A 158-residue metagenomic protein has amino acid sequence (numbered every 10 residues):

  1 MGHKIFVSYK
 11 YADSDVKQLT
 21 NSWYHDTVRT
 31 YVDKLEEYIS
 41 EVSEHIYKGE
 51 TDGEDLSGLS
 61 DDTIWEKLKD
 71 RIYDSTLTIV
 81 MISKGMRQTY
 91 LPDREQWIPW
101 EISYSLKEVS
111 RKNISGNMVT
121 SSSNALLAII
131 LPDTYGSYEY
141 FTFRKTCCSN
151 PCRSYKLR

Functional and structural regions predicted by a protein language model:
M1-L77, V119: Conserved N-terminal substructure of TIR/SEFIR domains
H3-F6, Y11-T20, I130-R158: C-terminal interaction surface of TIR/SEFIR-family domains
F6, I79-V80, L127-A128: Structural recognition of the beta-strand scaffold that forms the well-ordered cores of secreted hydrolase catalytic
E37-I39, V109-I114, R158: Short C-terminal domain-edge/linker segments immediately following a structured domain
S75-M86: Glycine-rich, often proline-containing surface loops adjacent to acidic residues and nearby aromatics that form
K84-G85, V109-N113, M118-S137: Short beta-alpha junction loops
G85-R111: Conserved TIR/SEFIR loop-to-helix hotspot centered on a Trp-containing motif with a nearby acidic residue
